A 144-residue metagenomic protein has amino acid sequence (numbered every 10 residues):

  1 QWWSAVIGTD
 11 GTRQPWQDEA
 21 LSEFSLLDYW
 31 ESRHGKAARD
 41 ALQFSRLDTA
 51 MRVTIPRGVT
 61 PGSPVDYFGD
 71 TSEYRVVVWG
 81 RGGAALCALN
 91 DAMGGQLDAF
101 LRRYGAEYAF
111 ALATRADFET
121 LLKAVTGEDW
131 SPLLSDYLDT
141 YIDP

Functional and structural regions predicted by a protein language model:
Q1, M51-V65: Active-site-adjacent bridging/hinge elements
Q1-R46, L101: Zinc-dependent metallopeptidase catalytic helix centered on the HExxH motif and its immediate flanking segment
Q14-P15, E19, V59, S63-D66 (+2 more regions): Flexible, active-site-adjacent loop/turn segments at secondary-structure boundaries
E31-S32, A50, T114-D117: Short alpha-helix boundary/capping motifs
A37-A38, D66-F68, E73-P144: Amphipathic alpha-helical substructures
L47-T54, R103-G105: Long, well-ordered core segments of solenoidal/helical folds
